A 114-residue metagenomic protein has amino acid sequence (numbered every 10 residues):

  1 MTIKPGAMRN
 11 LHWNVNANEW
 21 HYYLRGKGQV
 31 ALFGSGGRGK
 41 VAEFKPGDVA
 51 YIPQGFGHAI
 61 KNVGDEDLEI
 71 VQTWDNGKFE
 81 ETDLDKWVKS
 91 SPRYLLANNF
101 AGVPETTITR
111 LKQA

Functional and structural regions predicted by a protein language model:
T2, H12, I60-K61: Beta-strand cores of secreted/periplasmic/IMS beta-sandwich domains, seen most often in copper-related folds
I3, W20, G34-G55: Short acidic-glycine-tyrosine-enriched beta hairpin
P5-M8, N14-G36: Glycine- and acidic-residue-biased ligand/ion/polar-headgroup-sensing regions
G6, V15-A17, P53-F56, P92 (+1 more regions): Short coil/turn motifs at helix boundaries and re-entrant loops, enriched in small/polar and proline residues
M8-N10, Q29, D48-A50, Q54-A59: Histidine-centered metal-chelating micro-motifs
H21, K27, V49, E69-I70: Beta-sheet entry/capping signal
R38, A59-A114: Double-stranded beta-helix
